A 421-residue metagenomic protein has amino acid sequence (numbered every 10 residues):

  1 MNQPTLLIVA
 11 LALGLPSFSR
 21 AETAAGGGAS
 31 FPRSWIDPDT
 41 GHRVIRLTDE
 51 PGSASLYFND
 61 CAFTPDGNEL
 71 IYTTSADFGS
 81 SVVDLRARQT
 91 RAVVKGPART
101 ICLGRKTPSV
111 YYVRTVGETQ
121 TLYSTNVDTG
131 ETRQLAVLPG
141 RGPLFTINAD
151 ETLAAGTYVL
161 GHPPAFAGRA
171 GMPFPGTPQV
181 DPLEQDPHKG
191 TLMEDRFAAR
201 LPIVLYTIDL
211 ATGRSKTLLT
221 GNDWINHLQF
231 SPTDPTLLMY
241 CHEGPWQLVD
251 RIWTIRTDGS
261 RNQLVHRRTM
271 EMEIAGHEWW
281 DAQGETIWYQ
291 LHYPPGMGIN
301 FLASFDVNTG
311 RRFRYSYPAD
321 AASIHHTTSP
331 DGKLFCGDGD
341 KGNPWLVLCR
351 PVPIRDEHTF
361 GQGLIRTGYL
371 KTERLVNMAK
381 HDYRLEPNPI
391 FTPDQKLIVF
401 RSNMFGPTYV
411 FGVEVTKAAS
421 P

Functional and structural regions predicted by a protein language model:
E22-I45, E194-Y206, G361-I365: Blade/loop signatures of beta-propeller domains
A25-G26, G156-R200, C241-V249, Q290-M297 (+3 more regions): Short, conserved, GDST-rich strand-edge loop motifs in beta-rich repeat architectures
W35-S55, Y369-M378: A short helix->beta-strand "capping" segment at the edge of beta-propeller domains
D60-E69, T74, I101-S109, R114 (+5 more regions): Blade-terminus and WD-like Trp-Asp/Gly-His loop motifs, strongest in beta-propeller folds
D84-R88, N126-G130, D209-G213, R256-S260 (+3 more regions): Short loop/turn segments that connect beta-strands within beta-propeller blades
G96-T100, G104-I203, T217-T220: Asp-box/WD-like beta-propeller blade repeats and closely related beta-sheet repeat scaffolds
E271, F313-H326, T359-P393: Conserved blade-ending motifs and adjacent loop-strand segments that build the rim/top face of beta-propeller domains
L385-P421: Blade-level signature of beta-propeller repeat domains, shared across WD40, Kelch, NHL, RCC1 and BNR/Asp-box propellers
